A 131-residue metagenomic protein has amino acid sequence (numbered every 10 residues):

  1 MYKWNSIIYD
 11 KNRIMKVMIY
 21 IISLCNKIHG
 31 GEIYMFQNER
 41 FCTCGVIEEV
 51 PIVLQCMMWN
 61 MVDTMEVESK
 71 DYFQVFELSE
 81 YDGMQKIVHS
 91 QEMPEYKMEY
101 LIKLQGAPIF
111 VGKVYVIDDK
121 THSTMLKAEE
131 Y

Functional and structural regions predicted by a protein language model:
Y2-K103: N-terminal "domain-start" segment
P94-Y131: Short, compact, well-ordered microdomains
